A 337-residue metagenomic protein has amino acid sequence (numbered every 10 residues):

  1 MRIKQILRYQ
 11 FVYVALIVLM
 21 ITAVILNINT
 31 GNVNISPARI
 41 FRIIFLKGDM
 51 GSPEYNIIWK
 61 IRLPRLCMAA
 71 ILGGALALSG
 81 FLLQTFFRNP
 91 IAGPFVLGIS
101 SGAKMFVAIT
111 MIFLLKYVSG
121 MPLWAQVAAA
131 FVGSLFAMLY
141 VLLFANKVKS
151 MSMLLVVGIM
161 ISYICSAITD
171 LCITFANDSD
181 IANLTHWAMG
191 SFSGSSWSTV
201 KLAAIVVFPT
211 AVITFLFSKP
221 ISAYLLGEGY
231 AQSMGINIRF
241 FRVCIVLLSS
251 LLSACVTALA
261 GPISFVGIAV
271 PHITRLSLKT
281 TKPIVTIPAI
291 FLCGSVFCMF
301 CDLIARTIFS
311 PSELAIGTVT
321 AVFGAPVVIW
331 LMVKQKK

Functional and structural regions predicted by a protein language model:
M1-K337: Alpha-helical transmembrane segments in inner-membrane proteins
